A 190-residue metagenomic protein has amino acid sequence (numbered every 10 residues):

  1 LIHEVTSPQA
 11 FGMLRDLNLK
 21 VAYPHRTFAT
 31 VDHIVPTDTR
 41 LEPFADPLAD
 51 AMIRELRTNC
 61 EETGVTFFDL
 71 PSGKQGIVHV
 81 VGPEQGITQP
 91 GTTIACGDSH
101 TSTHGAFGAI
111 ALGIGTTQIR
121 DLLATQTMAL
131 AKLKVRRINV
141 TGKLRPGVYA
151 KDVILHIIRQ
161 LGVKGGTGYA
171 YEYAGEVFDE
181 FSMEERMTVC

Functional and structural regions predicted by a protein language model:
L1-C190: Fe-S-dependent hydro-lyases/dehydratases of central metabolism
